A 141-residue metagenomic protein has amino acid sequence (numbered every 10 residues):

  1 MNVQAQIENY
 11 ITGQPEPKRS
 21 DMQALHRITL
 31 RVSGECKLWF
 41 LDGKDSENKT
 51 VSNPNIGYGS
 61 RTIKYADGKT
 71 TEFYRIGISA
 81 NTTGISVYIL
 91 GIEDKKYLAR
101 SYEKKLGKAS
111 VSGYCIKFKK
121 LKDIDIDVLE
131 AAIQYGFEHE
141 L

Functional and structural regions predicted by a protein language model:
M1-L141: Charge-dense, helix-prone N-terminal extensions
